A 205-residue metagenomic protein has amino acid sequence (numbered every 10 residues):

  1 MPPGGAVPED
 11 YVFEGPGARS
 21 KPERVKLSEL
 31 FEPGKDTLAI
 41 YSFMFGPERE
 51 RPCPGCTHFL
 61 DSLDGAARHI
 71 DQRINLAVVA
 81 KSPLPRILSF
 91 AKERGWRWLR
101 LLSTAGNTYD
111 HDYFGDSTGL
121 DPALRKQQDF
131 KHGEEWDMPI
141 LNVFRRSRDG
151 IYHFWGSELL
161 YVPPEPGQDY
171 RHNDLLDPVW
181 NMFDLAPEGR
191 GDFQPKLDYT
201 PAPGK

Functional and structural regions predicted by a protein language model:
M1-L38, F43-R68, Q72, F90-E93 (+1 more regions): Non-globular targeting/processing and membrane-anchoring segments
A67-R86, W98-Y109: Thiol-based oxidoreductase modules, predominantly thioredoxin-like and allied folds used for disulfide exchange
